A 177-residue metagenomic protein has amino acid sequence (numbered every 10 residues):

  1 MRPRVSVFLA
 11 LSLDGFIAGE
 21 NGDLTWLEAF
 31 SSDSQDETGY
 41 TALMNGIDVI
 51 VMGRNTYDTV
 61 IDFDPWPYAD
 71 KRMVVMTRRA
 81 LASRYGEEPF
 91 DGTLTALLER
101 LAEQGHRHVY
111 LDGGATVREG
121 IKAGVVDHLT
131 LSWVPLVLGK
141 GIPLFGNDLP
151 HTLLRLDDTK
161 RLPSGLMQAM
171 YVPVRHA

Functional and structural regions predicted by a protein language model:
M1-A177: Enzymes that bind and transform nitrogen-containing heteroaromatic metabolites
